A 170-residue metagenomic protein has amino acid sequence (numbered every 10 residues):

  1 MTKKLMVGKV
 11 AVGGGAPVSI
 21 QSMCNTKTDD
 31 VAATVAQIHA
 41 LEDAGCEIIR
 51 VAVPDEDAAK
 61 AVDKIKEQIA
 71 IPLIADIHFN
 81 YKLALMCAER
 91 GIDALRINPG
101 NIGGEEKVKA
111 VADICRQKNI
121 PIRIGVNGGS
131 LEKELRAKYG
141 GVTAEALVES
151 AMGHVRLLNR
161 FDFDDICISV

Functional and structural regions predicted by a protein language model:
T2-V51, D55-A75, F79-V170: Alpha/beta enzyme core
